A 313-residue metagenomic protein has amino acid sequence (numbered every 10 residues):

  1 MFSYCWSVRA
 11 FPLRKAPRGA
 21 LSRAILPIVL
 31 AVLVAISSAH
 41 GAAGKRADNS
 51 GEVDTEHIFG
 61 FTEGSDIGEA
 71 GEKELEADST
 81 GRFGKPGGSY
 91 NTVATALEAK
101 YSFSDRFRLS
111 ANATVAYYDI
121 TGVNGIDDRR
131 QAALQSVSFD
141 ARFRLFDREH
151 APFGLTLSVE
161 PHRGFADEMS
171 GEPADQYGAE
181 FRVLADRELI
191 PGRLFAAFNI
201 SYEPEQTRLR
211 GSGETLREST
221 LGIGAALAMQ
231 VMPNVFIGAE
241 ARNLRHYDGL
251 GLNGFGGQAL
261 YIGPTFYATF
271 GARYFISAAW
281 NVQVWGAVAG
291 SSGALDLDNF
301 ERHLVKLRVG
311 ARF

Functional and structural regions predicted by a protein language model:
M1-S22: N-terminal secretory signal peptides that target proteins for export/translocation
S22-I36: Bacterial N-terminal signal peptides
G41-F313: Transmembrane beta-barrel domains of Gram-negative outer membranes and organellar outer membranes
